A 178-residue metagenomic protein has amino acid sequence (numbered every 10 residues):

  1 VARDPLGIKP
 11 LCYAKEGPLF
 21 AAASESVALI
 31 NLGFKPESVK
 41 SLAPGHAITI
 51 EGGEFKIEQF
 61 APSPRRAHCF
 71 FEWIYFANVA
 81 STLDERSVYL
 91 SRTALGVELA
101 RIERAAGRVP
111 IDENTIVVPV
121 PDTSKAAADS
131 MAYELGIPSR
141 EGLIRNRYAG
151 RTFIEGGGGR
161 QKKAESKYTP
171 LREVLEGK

Functional and structural regions predicted by a protein language model:
V1-S124, A132-L171, E176: N-terminal segments that mediate ammonia production and transfer in glutamine-dependent amidotransferase systems
D129: Active-site phosphate/pyrophosphate- and oxyanion-stabilizing loops and adjacent acidic/basic residues in soluble
